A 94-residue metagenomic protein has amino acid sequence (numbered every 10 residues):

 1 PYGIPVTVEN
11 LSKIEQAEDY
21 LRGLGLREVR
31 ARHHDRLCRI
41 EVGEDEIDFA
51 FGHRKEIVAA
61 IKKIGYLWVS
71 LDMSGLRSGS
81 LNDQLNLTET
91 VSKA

Functional and structural regions predicted by a protein language model:
P1-A94: ATP/NTP-dependent adenylation/nucleotidyl-transfer catalytic domains that generate, transfer, or process NMP-activated
